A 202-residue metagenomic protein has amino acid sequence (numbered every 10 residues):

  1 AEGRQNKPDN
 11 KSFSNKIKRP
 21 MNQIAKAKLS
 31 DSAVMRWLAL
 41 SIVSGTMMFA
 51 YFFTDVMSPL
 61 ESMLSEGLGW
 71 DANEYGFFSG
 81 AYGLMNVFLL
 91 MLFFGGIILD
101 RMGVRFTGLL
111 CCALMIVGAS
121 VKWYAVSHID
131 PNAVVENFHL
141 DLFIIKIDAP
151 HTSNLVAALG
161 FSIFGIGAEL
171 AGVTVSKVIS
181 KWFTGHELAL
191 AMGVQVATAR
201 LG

Functional and structural regions predicted by a protein language model:
I17-T46, A50: Cytosolic juxtamembrane N-terminal segment immediately preceding the first transmembrane helix of multi-pass
L38-A72: Extracytoplasmic
Y51, D55, A149, S153 (+1 more regions): Small-residue-rich segments within alpha-helical transmembrane domains of MFS-like 12-TM solute carriers
G80-I97: Central cavity-lining transmembrane alpha-helices of secondary-active solute carriers, predominantly the Major
A113-A149: C-terminal ends and interior cores of transmembrane alpha-helices in multi-pass membrane transporters/permeases
L170-F183: Intracellular juxtamembrane helix-capping segments at the cytosolic ends of symmetry-related transmembrane helices
A189-G202: Glycine-rich segments within core transmembrane alpha-helices of 12-TM secondary carriers
